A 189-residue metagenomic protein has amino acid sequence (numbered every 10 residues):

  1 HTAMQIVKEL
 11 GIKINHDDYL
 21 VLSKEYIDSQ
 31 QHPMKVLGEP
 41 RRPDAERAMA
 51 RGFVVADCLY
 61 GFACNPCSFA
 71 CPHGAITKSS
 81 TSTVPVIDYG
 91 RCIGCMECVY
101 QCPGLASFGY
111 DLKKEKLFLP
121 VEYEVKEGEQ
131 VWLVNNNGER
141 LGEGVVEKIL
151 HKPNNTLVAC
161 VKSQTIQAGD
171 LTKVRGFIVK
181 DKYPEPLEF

Functional and structural regions predicted by a protein language model:
M4-L10, I87, C95-D111: Short, structured interface segments
I14-I27, E39-A63, G74-G94, G109-E124: Ferredoxin-like iron-sulfur electron-transfer modules
P66-H73, I93-Q101: C-type cytochrome heme c attachment motif
W132-V134: A generic structural signal for residues embedded in beta-strands
E139-K152: Short beta-strand-centered aromatic/proline hotspots
K152-Q164: Short, solvent-exposed secondary-structure boundary/capping segments
L171-F189: Intrinsically disordered, low-complexity, charged/polar segments
